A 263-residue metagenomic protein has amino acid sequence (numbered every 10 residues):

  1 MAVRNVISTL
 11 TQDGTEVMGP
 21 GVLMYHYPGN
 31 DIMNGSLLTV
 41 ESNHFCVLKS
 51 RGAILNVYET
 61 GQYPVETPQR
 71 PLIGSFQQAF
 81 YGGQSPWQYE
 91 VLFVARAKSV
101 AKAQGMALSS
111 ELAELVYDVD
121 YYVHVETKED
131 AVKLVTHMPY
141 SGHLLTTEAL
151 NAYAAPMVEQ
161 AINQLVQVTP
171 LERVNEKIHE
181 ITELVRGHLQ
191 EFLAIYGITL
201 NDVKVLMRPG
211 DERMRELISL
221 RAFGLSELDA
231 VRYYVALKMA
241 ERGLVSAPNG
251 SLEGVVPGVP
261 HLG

Functional and structural regions predicted by a protein language model:
M1-Y58: N-terminal, positively charged regions that mediate nucleic acid binding
T11, E16-M18, K49, Y58 (+5 more regions): Generic detector of intrinsically disordered, low-complexity, polar/charged segments
D13, D31, D118-D120, D130 (+3 more regions): Acidic-enriched, low-complexity/disordered segments with a strong bias for Aspartate over Glutamate
H26-N30, R96, V235: A structural micro-motif recognizing beta-strand termini and the immediately following turn/loop segments
T39-V40, R51-M207: Amphipathic, interface-forming alpha-helical segments with heptad-repeat character
D202-I218: Short, charged, surface-exposed interaction patches
R213-G263: Assembly-interface segments of oligomeric complexes
